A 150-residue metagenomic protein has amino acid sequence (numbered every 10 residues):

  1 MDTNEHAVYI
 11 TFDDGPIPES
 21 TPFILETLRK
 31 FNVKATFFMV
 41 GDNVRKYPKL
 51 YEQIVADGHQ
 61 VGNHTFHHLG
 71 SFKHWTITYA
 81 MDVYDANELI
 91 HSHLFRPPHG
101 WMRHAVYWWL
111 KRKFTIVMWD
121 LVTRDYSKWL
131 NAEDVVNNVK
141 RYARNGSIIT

Functional and structural regions predicted by a protein language model:
M1-G70, H91-S92: Active-site beta->alpha N-cap acidic-glycine motif
F31-K34, D57-V61, L110-W119, N145: Glycine-enriched alpha-helix->loop->beta-strand junction motifs that scaffold or abut catalytic
K49-L50, F72-A80, V106-W109: Metal-dependent catalytic neighborhoods of phosphoester/phosphodiester hydrolases
H68-H74, D125-S127: A short acidic, helix-capping loop that chelates divalent metal ions and anchors anionic groups
Y79-I90: An active-site-proximal "capping" alpha-helix that borders the catalytic cofactor pocket
H93, W101, V106-Y142: His/Asp/Glu-enriched short active-site or ligand-binding loop at hydrolase and phosphoryl-transfer sites
I148-T150: Conserved active-site loop/cleft motifs that coordinate metal ions or position small ligands
